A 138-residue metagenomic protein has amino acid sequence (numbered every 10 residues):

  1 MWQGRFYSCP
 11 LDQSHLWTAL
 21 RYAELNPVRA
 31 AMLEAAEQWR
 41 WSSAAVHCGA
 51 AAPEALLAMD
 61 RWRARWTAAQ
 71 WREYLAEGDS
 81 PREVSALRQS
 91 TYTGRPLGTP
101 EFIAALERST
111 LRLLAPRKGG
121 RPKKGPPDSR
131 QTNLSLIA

Functional and structural regions predicted by a protein language model:
M1-A138: Short Pro-Cys-Gly-centered "Cys-loop" motif that presents a nucleophilic cysteine in a tight turn
